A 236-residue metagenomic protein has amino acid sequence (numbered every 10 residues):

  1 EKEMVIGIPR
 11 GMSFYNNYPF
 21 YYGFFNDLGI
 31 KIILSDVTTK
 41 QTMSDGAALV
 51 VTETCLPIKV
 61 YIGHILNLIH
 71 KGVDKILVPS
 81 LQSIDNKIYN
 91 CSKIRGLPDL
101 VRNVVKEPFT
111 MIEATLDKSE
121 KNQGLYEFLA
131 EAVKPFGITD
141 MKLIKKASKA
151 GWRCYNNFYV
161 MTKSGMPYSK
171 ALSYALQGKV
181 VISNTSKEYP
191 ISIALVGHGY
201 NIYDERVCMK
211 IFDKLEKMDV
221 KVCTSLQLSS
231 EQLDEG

Functional and structural regions predicted by a protein language model:
E1-G236: An N-terminal assembly and electron-transfer interface module characteristic of large anaerobic redox and radical
